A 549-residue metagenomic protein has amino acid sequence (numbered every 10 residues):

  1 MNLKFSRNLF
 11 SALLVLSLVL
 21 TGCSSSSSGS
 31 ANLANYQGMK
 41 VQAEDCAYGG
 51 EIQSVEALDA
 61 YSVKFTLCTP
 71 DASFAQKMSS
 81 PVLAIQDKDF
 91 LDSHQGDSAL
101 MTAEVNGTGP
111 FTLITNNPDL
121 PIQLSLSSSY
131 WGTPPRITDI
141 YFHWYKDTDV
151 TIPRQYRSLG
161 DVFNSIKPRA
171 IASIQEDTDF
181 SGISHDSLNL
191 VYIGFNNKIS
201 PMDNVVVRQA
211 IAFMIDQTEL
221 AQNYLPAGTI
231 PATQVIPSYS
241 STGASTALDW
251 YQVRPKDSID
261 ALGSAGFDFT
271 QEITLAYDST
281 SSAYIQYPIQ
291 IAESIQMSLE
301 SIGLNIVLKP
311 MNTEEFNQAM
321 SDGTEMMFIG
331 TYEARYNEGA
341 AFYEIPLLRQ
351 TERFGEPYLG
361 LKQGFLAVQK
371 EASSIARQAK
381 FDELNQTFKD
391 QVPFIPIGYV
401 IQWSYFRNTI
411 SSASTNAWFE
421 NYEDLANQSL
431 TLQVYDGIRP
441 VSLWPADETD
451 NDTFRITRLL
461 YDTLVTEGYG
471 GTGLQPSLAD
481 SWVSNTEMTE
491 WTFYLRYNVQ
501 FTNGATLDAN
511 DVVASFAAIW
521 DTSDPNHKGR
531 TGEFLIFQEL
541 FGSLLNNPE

Functional and structural regions predicted by a protein language model:
G29-D89, P525-E549: Surface-exposed binding/hinge segments that line and control ligand-binding clefts or catalytic entry sites
A31-A34, E104-G107, Y435-T486: N-terminal lobe/hinge region of extracytoplasmic solute-binding protein
V41, D45-E56, V307-F316, A341-N408 (+2 more regions): Extracytoplasmic/peripheral linker and loop segments enriched in polar/acidic and small residues with frequent Thr/Pro
A60-T66, P70, P110, T138-D139 (+7 more regions): Alpha-helical secondary-structure segments
P118, G263-A334, D436-R439: Ligand/substrate-recognition segments at binding pockets and active sites
S128-I174, F516-A518: Ligand-site clamp/hinge motif
I230-A265, T280-Q290: Structural transition elements
S404-Q433, P440-V441: Long beta-strand-rich cores associated with HINT superfamily self-processing modules
